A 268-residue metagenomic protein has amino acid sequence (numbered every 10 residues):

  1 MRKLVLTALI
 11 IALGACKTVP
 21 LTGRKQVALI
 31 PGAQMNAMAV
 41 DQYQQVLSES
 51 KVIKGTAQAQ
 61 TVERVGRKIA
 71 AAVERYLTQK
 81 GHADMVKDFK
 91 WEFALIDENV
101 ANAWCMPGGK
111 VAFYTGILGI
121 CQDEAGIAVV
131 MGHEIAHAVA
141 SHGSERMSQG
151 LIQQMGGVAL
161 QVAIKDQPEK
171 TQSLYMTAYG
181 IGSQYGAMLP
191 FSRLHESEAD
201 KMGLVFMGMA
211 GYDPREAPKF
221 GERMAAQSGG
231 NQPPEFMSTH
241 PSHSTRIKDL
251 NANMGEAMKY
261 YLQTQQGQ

Functional and structural regions predicted by a protein language model:
K3, C16-Q268: A Zn2+-metalloprotease active-site environment signal
L4-A12: Sec-dependent N-terminal signal peptides
